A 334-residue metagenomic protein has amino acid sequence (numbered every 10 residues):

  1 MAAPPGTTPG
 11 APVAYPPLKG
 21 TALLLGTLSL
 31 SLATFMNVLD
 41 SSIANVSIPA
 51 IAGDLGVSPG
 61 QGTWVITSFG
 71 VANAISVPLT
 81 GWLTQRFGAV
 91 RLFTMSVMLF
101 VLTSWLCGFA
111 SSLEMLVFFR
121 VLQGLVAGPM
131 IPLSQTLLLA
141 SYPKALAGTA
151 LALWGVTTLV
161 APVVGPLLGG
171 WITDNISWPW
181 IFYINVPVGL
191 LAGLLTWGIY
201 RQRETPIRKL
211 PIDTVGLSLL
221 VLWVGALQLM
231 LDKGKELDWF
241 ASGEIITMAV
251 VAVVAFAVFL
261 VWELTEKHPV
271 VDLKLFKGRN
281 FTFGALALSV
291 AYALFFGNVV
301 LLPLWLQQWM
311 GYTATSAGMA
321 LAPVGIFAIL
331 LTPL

Functional and structural regions predicted by a protein language model:
M1-L39, G53: Cytosolic juxtamembrane N-terminal segment immediately preceding the first transmembrane helix of multi-pass
L24-V46, L55, P59-T67, L79-G81 (+8 more regions): 12-transmembrane solute porter fold
F35, V71, W105-L106, V121 (+5 more regions): Hydrophobic residues within the alpha-helical transmembrane core of Major Facilitator Superfamily
M36, A52, T84, C107-G108 (+5 more regions): Helix-capping/transition residues at the boundaries of transmembrane alpha-helices and the short helical linkers
P49, G81-W82, Q135-T136, G169-G170 (+3 more regions): Small-residue-mediated transmembrane helix hinge/kink sites in multi-pass secondary transporters
A52, A110, V126, Y142-P143 (+3 more regions): Short helix-loop-helix connector
V77-G216, A314-G318: Helix-loop-helix hairpins in multi-pass membrane proteins, especially solute transporters
P187-T205, V221-K233, V251-E266: C-terminal membrane-cytosol helix-exit motif in multi-pass small-molecule transporters
